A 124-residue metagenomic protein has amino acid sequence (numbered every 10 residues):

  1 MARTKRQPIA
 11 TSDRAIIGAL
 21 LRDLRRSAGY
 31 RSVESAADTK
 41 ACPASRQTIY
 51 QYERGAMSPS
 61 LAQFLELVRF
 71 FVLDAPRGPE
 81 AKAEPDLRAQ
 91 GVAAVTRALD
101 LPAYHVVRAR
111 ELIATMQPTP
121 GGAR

Functional and structural regions predicted by a protein language model:
M1-G29: A short, Lys/Arg-rich alpha-helix, primarily the initiator
A19, D23, Q47-Q51, R69: DNA-binding alpha-helical recognition surfaces that contact promoter or target DNA
D23, E34-S35, E66: Alpha-helical residues within helix-turn-helix
S27-Q51: Short alpha-helical DNA-recognition segment
S60-K82: DNA major-groove recognition helix of helix-turn-helix/homeodomain DNA-binding modules
E84-R124: Interfacial/linker helices and their anchor residues that mediate assembly or domain coupling
